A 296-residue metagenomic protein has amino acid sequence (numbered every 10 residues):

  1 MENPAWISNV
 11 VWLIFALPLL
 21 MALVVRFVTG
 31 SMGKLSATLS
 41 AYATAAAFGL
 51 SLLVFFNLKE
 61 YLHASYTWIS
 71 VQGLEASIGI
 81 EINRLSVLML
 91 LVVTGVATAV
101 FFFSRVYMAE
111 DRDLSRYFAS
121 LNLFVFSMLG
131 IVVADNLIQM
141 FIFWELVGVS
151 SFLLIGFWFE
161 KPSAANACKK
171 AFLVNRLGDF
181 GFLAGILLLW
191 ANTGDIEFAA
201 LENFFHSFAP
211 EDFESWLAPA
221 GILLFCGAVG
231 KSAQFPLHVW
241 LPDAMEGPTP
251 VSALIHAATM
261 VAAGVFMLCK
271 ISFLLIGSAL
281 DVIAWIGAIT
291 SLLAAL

Functional and structural regions predicted by a protein language model:
M1-V10, L23, F27-A119, N192-D212 (+2 more regions): Transmembrane helix-loop-helix hairpins at membrane boundaries of multipass inner-membrane proteins
N9-L13, L17: C-terminal regulatory domains involved in ligand/effector binding and gene-expression control
A22, G30, F235-V239: Short helix-terminus and kink motifs of transmembrane alpha helices, predominantly at the cytoplasmic interface
T94-G95, A99-M140, V149-L296: Hydrophobic transmembrane alpha-helices and their helix-loop junctions in integral membrane proteins
E145: Short phosphate-coordinating micro-motif centered on Lys-Gly-acidic
